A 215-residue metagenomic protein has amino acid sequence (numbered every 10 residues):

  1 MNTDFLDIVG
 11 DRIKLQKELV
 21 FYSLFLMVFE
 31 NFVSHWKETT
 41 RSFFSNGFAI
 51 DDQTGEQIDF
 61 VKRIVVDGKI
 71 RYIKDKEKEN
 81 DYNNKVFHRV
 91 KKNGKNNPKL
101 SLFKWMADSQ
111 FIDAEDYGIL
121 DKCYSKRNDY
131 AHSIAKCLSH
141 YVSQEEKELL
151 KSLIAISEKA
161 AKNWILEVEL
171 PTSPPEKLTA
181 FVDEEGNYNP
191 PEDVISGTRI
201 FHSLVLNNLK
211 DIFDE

Functional and structural regions predicted by a protein language model:
M1-M27, N31-Y72, A114-G118, K122 (+1 more regions): Polyanionic, low-complexity intrinsically disordered segments
F25, E79, K95-K99, D113 (+1 more regions): Generic structural signal for well-ordered secondary structure
D59-A107: Feature for intrinsically disordered/low-complexity regulatory segments and propeptides
F103, A107-D108, D113, S125-N128 (+1 more regions): Long, charged low-complexity segments
